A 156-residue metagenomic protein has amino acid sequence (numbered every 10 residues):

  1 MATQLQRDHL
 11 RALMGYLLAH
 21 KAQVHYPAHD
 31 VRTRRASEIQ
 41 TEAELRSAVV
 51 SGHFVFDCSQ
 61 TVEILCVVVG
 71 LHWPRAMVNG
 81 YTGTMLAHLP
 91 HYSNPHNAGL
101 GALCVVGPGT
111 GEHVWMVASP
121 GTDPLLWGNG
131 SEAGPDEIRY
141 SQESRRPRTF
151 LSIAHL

Functional and structural regions predicted by a protein language model:
M1-L71, W127, A154-L156: N-terminal capping segments
A2-A12, F56, E63, L71-R145 (+1 more regions): ...with weaker cross-activation on analogous glycine-rich loops/strands in unrelated enzymes
T149-L151: Structured surface patches comprising rigid loops and adjacent beta-strands/short helices at the edges of well-ordered
